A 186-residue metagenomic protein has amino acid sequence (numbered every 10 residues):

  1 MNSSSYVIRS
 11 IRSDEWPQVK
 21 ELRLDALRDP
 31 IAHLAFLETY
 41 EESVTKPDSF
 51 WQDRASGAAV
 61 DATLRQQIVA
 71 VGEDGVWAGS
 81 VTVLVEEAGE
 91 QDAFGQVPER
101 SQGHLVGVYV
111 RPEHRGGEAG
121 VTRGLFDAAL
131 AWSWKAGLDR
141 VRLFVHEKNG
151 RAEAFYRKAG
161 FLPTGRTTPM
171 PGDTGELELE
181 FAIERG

Functional and structural regions predicted by a protein language model:
M1-V7, G186: Short, low-complexity, intrinsically disordered N-terminal peptides in bacterial proteins
V7, H104-V106, V141: Conserved Rossmann-like nucleotide-binding pocket used by diverse enzymes that bind dinucleotide cofactors
V7-E21, H33: A short beta-loop-alpha structural element at the N-terminal edge of CoA-dependent acyl/N-acetyltransferase catalytic
E15, A131, V145-K148: Short N-terminal alpha-helical targeting/association segments
E21, D25-R115, F126-A128, W132 (+2 more regions): Acetyl-CoA-dependent GNAT
G117-V121: A short glycine-leucine-enriched loop at secondary-structure breakpoints that most characteristically corresponds
D139-R142, H146-G186: C-terminal "cap" of GNAT-fold acetyltransferases
